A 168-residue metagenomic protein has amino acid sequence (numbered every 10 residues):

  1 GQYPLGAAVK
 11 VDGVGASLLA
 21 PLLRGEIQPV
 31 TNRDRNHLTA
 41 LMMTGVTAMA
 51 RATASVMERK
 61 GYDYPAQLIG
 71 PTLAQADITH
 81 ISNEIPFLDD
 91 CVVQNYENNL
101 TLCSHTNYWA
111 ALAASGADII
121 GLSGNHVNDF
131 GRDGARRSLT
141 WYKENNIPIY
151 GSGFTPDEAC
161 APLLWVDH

Functional and structural regions predicted by a protein language model:
G6-A8, G13-H168: Acidic, metal/ion-coordinating pockets
